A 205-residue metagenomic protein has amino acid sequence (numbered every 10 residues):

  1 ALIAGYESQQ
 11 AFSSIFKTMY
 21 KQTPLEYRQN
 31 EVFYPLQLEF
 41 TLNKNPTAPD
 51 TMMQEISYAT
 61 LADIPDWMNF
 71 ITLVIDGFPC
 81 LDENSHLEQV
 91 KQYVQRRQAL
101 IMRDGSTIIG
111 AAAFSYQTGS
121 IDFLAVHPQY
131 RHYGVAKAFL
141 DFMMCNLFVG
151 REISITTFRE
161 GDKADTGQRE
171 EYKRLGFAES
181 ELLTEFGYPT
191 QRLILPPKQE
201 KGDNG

Functional and structural regions predicted by a protein language model:
Q10-M19, K137, E160-E181: Conserved active-site alpha-helix within GNAT-family acetyltransferase domains
T23-Q29, T156, R169, K173-R192: Conserved catalytic-core motifs of GNAT/GCN5-like acyltransferases
E31-A62, E200-G205: Conserved N-terminal entry element of GNAT/NAT acetyltransferase domains
D50-L81: Short amphipathic alpha-helix that is part of the acyltransferase structural core
G77-G105: Active-site rim helix/loop that mediates acceptor-substrate recognition in acyltransferases
I101, S106-A125: Conserved beta-strand in the GNAT
Y130, G134-F142: Conserved acetyl-CoA pyrophosphate-binding loop and the N-cap/start of the following alpha-helix in GNAT-like
L147-A164: Conserved GNAT acetyl-CoA-binding A-motif
